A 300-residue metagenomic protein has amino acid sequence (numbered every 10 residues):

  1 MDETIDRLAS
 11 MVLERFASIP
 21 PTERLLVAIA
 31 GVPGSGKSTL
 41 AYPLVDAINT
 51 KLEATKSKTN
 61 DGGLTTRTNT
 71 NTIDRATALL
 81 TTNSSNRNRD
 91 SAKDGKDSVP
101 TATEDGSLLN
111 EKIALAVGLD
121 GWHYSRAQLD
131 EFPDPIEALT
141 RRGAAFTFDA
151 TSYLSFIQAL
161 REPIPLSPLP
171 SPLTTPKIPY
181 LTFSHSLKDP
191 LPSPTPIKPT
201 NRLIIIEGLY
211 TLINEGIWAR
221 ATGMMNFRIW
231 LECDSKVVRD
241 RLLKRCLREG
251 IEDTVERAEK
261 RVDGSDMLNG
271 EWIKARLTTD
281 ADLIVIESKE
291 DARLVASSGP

Functional and structural regions predicted by a protein language model:
M1-A28, V32, D46, T50-A102: Extreme N-terminal, non-catalytic leader segments that precede Walker-type/kinase nucleotide-binding cores
M1-S18, L243-I251, G264-P300: NTP-dependent small-molecule kinase module
R24-A28, I113, L203-I205: Residue-level preference for the first positions of well-ordered beta-strands
K37: Conserved lysine of the Walker
L40: Hydrophobic positions on the alpha1 helix immediately C-terminal to the Walker A/P-loop
T77-T81, N86-G106, N110-S184: Conserved nucleotide-sensing/catalytic segment adjacent to the nucleotide-binding pocket in NTP-handling enzymes
E111-K112, G223-F227, L277-D282: Short glycine-/polar-rich loops that comprise or flank the Walker A/P-loop and associated switch/sensor motifs
L187-R245: ATP-dependent NMP and nucleoside kinases share a basic, alpha-helical "lid"
